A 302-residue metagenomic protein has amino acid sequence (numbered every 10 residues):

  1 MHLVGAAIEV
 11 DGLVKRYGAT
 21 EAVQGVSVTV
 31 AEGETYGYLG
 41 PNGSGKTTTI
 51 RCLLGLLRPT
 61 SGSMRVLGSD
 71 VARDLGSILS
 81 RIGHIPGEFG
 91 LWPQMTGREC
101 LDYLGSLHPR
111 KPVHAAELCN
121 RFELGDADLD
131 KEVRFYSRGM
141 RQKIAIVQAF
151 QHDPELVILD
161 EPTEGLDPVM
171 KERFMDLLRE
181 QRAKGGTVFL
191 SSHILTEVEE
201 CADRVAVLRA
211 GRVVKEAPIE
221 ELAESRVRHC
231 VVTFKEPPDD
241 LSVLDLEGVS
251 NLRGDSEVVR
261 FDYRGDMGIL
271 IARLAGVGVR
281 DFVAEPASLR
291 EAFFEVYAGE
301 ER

Functional and structural regions predicted by a protein language model:
M1-V14, G299-R302: ABC-family P-loop ATPase nucleotide-binding domain
G5-I8, K15-R209, K215: ABC transporter nucleotide-binding domains
R73, R110, T196, V214 (+3 more regions): Short alpha-helical
D74, L222, A292, V296: Residues that scaffold the ATP/ADP-binding catalytic core of kinase and kinase-like folds
F174-D262: ABC transporter nucleotide-binding domain
R228-R302: Short, charged/small-residue-rich alpha-helical element at the C-terminal edge of ABC transporter nucleotide-binding
